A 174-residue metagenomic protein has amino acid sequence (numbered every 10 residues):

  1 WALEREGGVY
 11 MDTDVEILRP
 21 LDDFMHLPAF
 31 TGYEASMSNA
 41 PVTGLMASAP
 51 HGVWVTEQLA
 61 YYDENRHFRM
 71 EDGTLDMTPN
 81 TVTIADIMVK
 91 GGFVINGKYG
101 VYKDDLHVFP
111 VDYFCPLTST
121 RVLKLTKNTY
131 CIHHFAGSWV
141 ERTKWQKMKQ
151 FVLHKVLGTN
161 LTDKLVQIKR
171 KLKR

Functional and structural regions predicted by a protein language model:
W1-D12: A conserved donor-nucleotide-binding helix/loop in the catalytic core of Leloir-type glycosyltransferases
M11-R174: Glycosyltransferase-associated regions of secretory-pathway enzymes, highlighting luminal stem/catalytic domains
